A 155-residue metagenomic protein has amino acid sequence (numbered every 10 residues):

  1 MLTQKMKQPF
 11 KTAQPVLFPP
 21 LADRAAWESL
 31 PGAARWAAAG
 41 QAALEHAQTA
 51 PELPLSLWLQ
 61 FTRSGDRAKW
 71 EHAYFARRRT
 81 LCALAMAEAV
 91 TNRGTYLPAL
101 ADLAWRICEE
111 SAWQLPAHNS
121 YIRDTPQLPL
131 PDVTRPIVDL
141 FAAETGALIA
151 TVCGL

Functional and structural regions predicted by a protein language model:
M1-F61: Low-complexity, Ser/Thr/Pro/Gly-enriched N-terminal "stalk/linker" regions
R24, E71-L155: Aromatic-lined, polymer-binding surfaces characteristic of secreted/periplasmic polysaccharide-degrading enzymes
A33, A42, S64-R67, N119-Y121: A generic structural signal for solvent-exposed, polar alpha-helical segments
H46-G65, F141-L155: Extended glycan-interaction surfaces of carbohydrate-active proteins
W58-D66, P126-V133: Short, charged, low-complexity loops and linkers
